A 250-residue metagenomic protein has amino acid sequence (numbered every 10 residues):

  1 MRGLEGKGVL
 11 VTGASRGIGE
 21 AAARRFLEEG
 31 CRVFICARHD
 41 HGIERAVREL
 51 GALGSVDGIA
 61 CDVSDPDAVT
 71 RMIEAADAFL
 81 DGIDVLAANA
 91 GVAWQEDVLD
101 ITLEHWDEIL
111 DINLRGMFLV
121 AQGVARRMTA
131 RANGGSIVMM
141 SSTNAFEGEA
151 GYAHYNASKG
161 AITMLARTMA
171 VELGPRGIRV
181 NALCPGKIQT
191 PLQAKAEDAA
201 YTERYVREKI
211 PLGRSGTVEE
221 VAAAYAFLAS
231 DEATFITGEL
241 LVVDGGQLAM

Functional and structural regions predicted by a protein language model:
S15-R16: Conserved glycine-rich cofactor-binding loop
A87, G174, R179, I236-G238: Short, small/polar-rich loop/turn modules that mediate ligand/substrate recognition or access, typified
D97-V98, T102-L110, V206: Substrate-binding pocket helix/loop in short-chain dehydrogenase/reductase
A121, S158, A166: Active-site helix of classical SDR
R126, V171-P175, T234: Alpha-helical segment proximal to the catalytic Tyr-Lys
S142: Residue(s) in the substrate-gating loop at a strand-loop-helix junction that position the organic substrate next
E147, A226, T237-M250: Short C-terminal tail/terminal secondary-structure segment of NAD(P)H-dependent dehydrogenase/reductase domains
